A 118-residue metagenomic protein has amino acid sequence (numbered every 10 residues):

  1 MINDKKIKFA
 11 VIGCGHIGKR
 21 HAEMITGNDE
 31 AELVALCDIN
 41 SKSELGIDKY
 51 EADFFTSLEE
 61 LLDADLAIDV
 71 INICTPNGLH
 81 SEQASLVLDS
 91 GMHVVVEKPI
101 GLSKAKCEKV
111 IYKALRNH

Functional and structural regions predicted by a protein language model:
M1-Y50: N-terminal Rossmann-like dinucleotide-binding module
H21, A52-K113: Beta-loop-alpha module in the N-terminal Rossmann-like domain of NAD(P)-dependent dehydrogenases, especially those
A114-H118: Short, intrinsically disordered, charge-balanced linker/junction segments flanking boundaries in proteins
